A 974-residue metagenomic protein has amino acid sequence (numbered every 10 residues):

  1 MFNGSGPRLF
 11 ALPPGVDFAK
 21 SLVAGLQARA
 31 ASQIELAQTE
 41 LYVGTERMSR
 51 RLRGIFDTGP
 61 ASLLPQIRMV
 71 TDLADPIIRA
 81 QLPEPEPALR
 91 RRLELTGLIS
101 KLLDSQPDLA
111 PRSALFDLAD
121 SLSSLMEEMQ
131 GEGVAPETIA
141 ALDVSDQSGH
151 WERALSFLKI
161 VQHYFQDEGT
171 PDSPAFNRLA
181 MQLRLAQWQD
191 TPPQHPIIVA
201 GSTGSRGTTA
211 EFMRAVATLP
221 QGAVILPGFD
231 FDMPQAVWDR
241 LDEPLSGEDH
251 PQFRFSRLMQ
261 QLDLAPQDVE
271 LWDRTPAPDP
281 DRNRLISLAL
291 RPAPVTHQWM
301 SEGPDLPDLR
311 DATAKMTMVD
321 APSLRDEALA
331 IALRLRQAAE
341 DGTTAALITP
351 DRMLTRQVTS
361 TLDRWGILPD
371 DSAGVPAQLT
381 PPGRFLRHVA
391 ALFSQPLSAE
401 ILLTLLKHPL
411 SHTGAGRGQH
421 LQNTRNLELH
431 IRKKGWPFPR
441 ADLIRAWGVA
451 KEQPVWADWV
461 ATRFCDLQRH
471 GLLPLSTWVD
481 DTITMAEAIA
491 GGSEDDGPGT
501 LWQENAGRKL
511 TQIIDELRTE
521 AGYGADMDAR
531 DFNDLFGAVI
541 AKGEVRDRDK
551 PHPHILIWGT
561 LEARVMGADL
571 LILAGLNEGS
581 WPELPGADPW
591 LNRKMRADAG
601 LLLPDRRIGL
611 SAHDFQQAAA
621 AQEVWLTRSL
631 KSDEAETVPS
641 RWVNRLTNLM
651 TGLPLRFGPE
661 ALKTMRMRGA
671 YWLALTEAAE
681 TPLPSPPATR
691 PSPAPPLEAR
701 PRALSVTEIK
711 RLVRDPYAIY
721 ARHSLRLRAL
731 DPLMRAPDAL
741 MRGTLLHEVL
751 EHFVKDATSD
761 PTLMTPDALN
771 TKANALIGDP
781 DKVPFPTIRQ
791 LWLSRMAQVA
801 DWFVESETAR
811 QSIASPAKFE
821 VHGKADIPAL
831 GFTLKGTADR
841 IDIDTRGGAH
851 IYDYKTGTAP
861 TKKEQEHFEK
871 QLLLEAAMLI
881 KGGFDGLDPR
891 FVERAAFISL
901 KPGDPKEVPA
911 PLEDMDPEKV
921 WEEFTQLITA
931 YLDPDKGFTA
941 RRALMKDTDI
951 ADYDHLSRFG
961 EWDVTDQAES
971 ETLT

Functional and structural regions predicted by a protein language model:
M1-D760, N774-V783, T808, D947-Y953: Polyanion-engaging groove/track-forming segments
A490-E494, P682-T974: RecB-family 4Fe-4S metal-dependent nuclease core
